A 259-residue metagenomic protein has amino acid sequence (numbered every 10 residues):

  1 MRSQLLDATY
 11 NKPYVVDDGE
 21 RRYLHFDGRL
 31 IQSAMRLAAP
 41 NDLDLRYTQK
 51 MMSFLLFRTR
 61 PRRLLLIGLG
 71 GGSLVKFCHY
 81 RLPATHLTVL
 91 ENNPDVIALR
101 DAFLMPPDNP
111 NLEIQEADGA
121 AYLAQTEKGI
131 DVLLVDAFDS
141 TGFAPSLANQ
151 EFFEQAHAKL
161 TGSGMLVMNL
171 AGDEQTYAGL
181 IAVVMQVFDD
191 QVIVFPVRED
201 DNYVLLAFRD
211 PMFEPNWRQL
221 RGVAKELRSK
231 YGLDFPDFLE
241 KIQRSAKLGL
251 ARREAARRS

Functional and structural regions predicted by a protein language model:
M1-G19, Y23, I31-A38, R46 (+1 more regions): SAM/dcSAM-binding transferase cores
Q4-L6, D18, N41-A158, G162: The AdoMet/dcAdoMet-binding core of the Class I SAM-like
E20, R29, P94, G119 (+1 more regions): Residues that form or immediately flank small-molecule/cofactor binding pockets and catalytic motifs
L30-S33, F138-T141, L166: A short, flexible beta-alpha/helix-coil linker loop
A84-H86, N109-N111, S163, D189-Q191 (+1 more regions): A generic structural signal for alpha->beta connector loops
Q150-P215: C-terminal substrate-binding/active-site "lid" region of AdoMet-derived donor-dependent transferases
